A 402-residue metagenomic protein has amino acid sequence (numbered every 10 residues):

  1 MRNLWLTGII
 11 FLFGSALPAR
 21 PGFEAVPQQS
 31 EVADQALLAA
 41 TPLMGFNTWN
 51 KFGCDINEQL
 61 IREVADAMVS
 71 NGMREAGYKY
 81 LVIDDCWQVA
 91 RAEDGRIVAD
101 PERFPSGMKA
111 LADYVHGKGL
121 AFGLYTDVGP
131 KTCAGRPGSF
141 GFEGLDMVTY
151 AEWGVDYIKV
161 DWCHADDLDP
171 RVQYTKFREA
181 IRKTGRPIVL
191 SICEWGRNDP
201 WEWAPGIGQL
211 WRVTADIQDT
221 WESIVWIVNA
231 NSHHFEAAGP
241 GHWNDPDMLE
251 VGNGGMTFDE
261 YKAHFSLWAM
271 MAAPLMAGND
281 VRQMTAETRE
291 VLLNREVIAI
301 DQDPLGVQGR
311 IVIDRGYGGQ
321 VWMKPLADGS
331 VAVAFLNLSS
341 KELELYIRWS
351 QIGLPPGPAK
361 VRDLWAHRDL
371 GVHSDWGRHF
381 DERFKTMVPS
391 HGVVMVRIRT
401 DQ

Functional and structural regions predicted by a protein language model:
M1-L4: Positively charged n-region of N-terminal signal peptides that target proteins for export
T7-A16: Bacterial N-terminal signal peptides
G22-E58, R62, A67: N-terminal module-boundary/linker segments of secreted carbohydrate-active enzymes
L38, P42-T48, G77-D84, A121-T126 (+8 more regions): Structural recognition of the beta-strand scaffold that forms the well-ordered cores of secreted hydrolase catalytic
V64-D167: Aromatic-lined carbohydrate-binding/catalytic grooves of carbohydrate-active enzymes
F142-L145, R182, R186-D280: Glycan-recognition surfaces
D245, A272-K341, G357: Glycan-recognition and catalytic regions of carbohydrate-active enzymes
V312-G319, A327-Q402: C-terminal beta-sandwich/jelly-roll accessory domains of carbohydrate-active enzymes
